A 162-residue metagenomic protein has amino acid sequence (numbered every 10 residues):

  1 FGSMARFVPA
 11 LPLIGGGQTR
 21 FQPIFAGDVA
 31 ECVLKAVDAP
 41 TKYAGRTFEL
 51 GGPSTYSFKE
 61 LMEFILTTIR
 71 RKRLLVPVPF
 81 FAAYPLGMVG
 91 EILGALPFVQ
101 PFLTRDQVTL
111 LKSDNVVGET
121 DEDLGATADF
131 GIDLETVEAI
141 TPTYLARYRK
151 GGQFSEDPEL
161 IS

Functional and structural regions predicted by a protein language model:
G2-G15: A short C-terminal helix-loop "cap" of Rossmann-like NAD(P)-dependent dehydrogenase/epimerase domains
R6, D38, R70, P142-A146: Residues at helix-coil transition
G15-D38, G45-E49: Substrate-positioning beta->alpha
R20-G27, F48-T68, P77-M88, D133-E135: Substrate-binding strand-loop-helix patch in Rossmann-like NAD(P)-dependent oxidoreductase/epimerase domains
A30-V37, I65, V137, Y144: Hydrophobic "lid"/C-terminal helical patch of Rossmann-like NAD(P)-dependent dehydrogenase/epimerase domains
A36-G51, R71-V76, V99-L103, E122 (+1 more regions): Core catalytic loop region at the nicotinamide-binding pocket of NAD(P)H-dependent oxidoreductases
F81-S162: A hydrophobic C-terminal alpha-helical subdomain
